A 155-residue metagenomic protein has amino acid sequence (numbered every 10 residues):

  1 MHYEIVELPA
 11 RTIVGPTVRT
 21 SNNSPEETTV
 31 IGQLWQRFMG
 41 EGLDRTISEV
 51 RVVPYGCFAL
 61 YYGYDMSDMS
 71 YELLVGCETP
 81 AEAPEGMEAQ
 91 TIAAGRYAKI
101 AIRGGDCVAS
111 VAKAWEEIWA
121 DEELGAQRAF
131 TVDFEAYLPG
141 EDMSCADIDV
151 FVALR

Functional and structural regions predicted by a protein language model:
M1-R155: A solvent-exposed interaction/effector surface
